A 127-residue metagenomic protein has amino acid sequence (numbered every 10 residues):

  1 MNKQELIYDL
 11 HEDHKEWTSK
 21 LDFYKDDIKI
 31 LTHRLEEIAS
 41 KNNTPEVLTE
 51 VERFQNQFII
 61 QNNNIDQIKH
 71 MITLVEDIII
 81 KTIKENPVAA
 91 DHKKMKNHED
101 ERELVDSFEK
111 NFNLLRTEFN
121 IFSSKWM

Functional and structural regions predicted by a protein language model:
M1-M127: Charge-rich amphipathic alpha-helical interaction elements
